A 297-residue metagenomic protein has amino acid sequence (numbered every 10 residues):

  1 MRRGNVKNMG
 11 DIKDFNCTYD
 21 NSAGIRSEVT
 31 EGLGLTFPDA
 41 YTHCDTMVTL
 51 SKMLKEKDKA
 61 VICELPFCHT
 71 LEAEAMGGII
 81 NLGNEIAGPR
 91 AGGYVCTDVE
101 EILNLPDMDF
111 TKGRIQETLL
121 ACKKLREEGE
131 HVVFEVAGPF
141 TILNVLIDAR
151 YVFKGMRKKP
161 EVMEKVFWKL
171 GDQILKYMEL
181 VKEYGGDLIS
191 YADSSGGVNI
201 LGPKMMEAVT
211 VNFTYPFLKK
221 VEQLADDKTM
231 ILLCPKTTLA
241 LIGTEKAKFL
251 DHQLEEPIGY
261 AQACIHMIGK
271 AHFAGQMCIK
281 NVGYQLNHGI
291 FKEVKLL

Functional and structural regions predicted by a protein language model:
M1-G10, V48-K52, G113-E127, D172 (+2 more regions): Glycan-processing catalytic domains of CAZymes
M1-N84, E207-L232, L241-L297: N-terminal basic, low-complexity leaders that serve as flexible interaction/assembly modules and, when applicable, as
K55, L125, I174, V181 (+2 more regions): Conserved, mostly hydrophobic/aromatic
I62-G83, L103-F110, L188-M206: Glycine-rich, proline-tolerant flexible connector loops at the mouths of alpha/beta enzymes
I79-Y177: Active-site-proximal, glycine-rich beta->alpha crossover segments in alpha/beta enzymes that shape flexible
A91-G92, R114-E130, P203-K228: Alpha-helix-loop-beta-strand connector modules within alpha/beta enzyme cores
V133-G155, Y184-V209: Active-site-proximal loop/short-helix segments that contain or immediately flank catalytic acid/base residue(s)
